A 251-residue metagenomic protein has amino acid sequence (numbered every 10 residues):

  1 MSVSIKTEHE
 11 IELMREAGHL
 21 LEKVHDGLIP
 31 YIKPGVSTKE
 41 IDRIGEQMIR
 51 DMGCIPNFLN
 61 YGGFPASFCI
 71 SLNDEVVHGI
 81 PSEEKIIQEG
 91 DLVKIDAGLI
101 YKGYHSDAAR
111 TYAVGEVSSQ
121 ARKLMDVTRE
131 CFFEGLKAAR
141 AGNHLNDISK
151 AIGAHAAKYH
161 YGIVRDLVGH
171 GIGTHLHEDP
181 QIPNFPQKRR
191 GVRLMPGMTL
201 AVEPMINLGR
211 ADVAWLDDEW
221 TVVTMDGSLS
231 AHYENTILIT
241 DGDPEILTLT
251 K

Functional and structural regions predicted by a protein language model:
M1-K251: Active-site neighborhoods and metal-handling regions in enzymes and metal-associated proteins
